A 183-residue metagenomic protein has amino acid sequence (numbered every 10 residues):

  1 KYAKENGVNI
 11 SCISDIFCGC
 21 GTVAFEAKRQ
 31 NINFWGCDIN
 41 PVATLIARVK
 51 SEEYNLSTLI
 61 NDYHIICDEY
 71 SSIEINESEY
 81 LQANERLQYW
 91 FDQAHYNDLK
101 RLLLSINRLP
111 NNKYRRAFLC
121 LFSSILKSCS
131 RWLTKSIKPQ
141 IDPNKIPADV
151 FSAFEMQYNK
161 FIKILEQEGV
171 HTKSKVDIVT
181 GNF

Functional and structural regions predicted by a protein language model:
Y2-S72, I146-F183: Conserved S-adenosyl-L-methionine
I16-F17, R86-F91, A117, I141: Broad hydrophobic/π-residue packing in well-ordered secondary structure
A24-K28, T44, Y80-A83, K135 (+1 more regions): Generic alpha-helix detector with strongest preference for long hydrophobic helices that associate with membranes
P41-L109: Conserved phosphoryl-transfer catalytic core
Y96-F183: SAM-dependent nucleic-acid methyltransferase catalytic core
